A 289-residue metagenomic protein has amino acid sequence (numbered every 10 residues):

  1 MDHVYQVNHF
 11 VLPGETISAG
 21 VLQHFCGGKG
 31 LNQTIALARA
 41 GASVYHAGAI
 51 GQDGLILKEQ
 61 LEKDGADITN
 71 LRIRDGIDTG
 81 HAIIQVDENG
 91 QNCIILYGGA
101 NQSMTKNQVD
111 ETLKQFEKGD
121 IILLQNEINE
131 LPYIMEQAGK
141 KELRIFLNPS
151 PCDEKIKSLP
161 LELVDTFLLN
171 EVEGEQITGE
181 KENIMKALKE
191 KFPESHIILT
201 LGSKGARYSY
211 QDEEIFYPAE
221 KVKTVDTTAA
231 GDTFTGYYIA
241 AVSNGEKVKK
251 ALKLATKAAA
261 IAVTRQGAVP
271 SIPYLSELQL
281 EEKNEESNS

Functional and structural regions predicted by a protein language model:
M1-A47, L55-E59, T224: Glycine-rich phosphate/adenosyl-contacting loop at the front of the ribokinase-like
H3-V4, I95, I177, A262 (+1 more regions): Residues that scaffold the ATP/ADP-binding catalytic core of kinase and kinase-like folds
A36, Q60, Q137, Y237 (+1 more regions): Rossmann-fold NAD(P)-dependent oxidoreductase module
I50-D53, P151: Residues in the short beta-alpha loop(s) of Rossmann-like NAD(P)-binding domains
E59-I73, I84-I215: Ribokinase/PfkB-type carbohydrate-kinase core domain
D75-I77: Short, glycine-/polar-rich solvent-exposed loops and beta-turns at beta-strand/coil boundaries
E154, E182-S289: Conserved phosphate-binding/catalytic region of the ribokinase-like
